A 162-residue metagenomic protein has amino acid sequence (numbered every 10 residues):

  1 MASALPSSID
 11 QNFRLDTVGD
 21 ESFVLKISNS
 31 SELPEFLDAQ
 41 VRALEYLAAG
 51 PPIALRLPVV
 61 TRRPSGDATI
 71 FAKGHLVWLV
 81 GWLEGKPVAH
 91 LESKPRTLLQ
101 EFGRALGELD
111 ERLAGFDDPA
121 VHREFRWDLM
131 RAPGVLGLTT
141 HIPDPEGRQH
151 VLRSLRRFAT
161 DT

Functional and structural regions predicted by a protein language model:
M1-D16: ATP-binding glycine-rich phosphate-binding loop
L15-D20, A72: Active-site beta-strand termini and strand-to-loop segments that position acidic
V24: Glycine-rich ATP phosphate-binding loop
I27-H75, L91, R96-E101: A conserved alpha-helical element in kinase catalytic cores
P64, H90-H150: A cross-family kinase active-site recognition segment
K73-K86: Conserved short submotifs of the Hanks-type protein kinase catalytic core that shape the nucleotide-binding pocket
P145-T162: Mechanochemical coupling/switch segment within NTP-driven translocation systems
